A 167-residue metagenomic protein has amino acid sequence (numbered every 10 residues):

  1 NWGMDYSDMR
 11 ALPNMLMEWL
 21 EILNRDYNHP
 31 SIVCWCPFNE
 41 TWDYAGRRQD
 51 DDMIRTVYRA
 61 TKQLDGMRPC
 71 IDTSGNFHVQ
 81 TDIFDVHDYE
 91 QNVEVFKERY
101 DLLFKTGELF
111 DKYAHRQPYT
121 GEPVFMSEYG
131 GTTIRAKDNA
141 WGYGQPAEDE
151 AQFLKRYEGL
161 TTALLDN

Functional and structural regions predicted by a protein language model:
N1-N167: Substrate-binding/catalytic cleft of secreted carbohydrate-active enzymes, primarily glycoside hydrolases
